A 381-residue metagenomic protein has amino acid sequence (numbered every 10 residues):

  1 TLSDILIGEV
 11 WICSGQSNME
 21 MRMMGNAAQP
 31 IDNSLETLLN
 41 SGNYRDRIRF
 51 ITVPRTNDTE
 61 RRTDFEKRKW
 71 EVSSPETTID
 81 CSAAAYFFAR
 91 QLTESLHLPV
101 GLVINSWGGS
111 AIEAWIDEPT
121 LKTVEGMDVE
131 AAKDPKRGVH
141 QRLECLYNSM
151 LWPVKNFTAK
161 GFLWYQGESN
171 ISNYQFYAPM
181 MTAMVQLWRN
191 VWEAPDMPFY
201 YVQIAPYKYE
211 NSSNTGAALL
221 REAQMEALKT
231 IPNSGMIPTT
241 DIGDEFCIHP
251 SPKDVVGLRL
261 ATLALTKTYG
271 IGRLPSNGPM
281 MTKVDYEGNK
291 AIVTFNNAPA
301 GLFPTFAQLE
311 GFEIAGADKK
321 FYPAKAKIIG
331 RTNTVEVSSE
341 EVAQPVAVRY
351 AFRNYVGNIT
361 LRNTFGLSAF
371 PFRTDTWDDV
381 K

Functional and structural regions predicted by a protein language model:
T1-K381: Cell-envelope and extracellular/periplasmic
